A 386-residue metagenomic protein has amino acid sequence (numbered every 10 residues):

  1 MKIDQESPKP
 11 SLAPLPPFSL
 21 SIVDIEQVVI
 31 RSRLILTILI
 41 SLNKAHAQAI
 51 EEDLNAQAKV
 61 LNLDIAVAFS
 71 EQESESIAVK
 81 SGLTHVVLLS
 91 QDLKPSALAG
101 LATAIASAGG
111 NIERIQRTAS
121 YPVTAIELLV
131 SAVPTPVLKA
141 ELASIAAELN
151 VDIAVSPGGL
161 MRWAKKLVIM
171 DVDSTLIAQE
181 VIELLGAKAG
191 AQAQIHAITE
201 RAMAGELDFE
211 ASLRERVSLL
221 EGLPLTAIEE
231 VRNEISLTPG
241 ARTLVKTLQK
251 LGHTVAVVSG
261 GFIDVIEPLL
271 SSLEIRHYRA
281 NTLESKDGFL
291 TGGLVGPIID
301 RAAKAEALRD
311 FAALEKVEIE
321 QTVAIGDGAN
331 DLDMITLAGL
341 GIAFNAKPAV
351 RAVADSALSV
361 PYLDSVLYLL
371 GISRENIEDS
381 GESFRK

Functional and structural regions predicted by a protein language model:
M1-K165: A conserved regulatory-domain signal marking ACT and ACT-like small-molecule sensing domains and adjacent regulatory
K2, E6, A45, A49 (+9 more regions): Conserved active-site and cofactor/substrate-binding residues in soluble primary-metabolism enzymes
L89, I169-D171, V258, I325: Short hydrophobic segments within beta-strands
A99, L176-Q179, D331-M334: Short glycine/serine/threonine-rich phosphate/pyrophosphate-binding segments that cradle anionic phosphate groups
A164-E210, R214: Active-site neighborhood of HAD-like aspartate-dependent phosphohydrolases
G205-A227, V231: Cysteine/selenocysteine-centered motifs that mediate thiol-based redox chemistry or coordinate metal-sulfur cofactors
G222-L340, F344-K386: C-terminal cap/substrate-recognition subdomain and adjoining C-terminal extension of metal-dependent phosphatase-like
